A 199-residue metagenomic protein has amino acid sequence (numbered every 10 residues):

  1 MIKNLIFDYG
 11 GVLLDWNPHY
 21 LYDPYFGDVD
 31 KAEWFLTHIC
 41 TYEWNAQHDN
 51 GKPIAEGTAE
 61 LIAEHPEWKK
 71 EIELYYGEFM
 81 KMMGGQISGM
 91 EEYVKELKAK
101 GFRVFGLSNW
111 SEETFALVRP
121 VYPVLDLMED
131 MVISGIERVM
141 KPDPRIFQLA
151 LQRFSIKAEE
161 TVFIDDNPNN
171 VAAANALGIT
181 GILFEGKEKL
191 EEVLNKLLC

Functional and structural regions predicted by a protein language model:
I2-E92, A99, S111-T114: N-terminal helical cap/lid subdomain that shapes the substrate entry/recognition surface in HAD-like hydrolases
N4, M140-P168: Conserved Lys-Pro-Asp/Glu-containing loop-to-beta segment of HAD-superfamily phosphomonoesterases, centered on
D8-G11, G51, G106, M131 (+1 more regions): Generic structural signal for small/hydrophobic residues in well-ordered secondary structure, especially within
F26-V29, M90-I136: Substrate-recognition/cap helix-loop segment adjacent to the acidic, metal-dependent catalytic center of Asp-based
E33, D126-D130, A158-T161: Short acidic capping loops at alpha-helix termini that bridge into adjacent secondary structure
V94-K98, L151, V171, N175: Surface-exposed amphipathic alpha-helices with a cationic face
A158-L194: Acidic, Mg2+-coordinating phosphoryl-transfer loop and its flanking beta/alpha structural elements, shared across
